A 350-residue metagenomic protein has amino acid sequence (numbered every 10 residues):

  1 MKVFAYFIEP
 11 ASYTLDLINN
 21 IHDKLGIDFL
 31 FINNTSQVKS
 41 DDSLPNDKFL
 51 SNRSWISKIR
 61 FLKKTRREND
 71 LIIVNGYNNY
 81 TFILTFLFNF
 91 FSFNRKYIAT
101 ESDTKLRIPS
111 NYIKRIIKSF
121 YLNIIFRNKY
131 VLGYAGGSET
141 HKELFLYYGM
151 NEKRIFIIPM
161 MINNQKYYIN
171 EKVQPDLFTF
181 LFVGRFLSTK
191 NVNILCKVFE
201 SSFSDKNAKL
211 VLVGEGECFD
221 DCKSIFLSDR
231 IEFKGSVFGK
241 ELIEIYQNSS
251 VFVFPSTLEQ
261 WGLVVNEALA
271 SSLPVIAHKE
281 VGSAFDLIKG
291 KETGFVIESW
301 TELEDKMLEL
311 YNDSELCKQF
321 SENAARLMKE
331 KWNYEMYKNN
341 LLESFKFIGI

Functional and structural regions predicted by a protein language model:
F91, R115-Y134: Membrane-proximal helix-turn-helix segments that form the acceptor-binding/catalytic region of lipid-linked
K129-I169: Donor nucleotide-sugar binding/catalytic pocket of nucleotide-sugar-dependent glycosyltransferases
K172-K190, C196-E200: Conserved donor-binding/catalytic core segment of Leloir-type glycosyltransferases
D221-K240: Nucleotide-activated donor-binding/catalytic signature segment of Leloir-type glycosyltransferases, i.e., the conserved
S236-V237, E244-S249: Short alpha-helical donor nucleotide-sugar binding micro-motif in glycosyltransferases
T257: Aromatic "clamp/platform" in nucleotide-sugar-dependent glycosyltransferases that forms part of the donor/acceptor
P274-H278: Short hydrophobic beta-strand element within catalytic cores of glycosyltransferases and related nucleotide-activated
F285-L308, E315-K318: Change "using UDP/GDP/dTDP sugars" to "using nucleotide sugars
